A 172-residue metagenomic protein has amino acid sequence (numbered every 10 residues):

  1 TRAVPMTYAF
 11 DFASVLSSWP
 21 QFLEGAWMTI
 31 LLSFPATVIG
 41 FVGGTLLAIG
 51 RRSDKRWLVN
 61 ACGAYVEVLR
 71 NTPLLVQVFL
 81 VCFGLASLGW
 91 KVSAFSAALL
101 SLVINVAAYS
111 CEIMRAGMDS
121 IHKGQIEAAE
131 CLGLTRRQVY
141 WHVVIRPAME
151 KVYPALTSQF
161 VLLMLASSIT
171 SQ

Functional and structural regions predicted by a protein language model:
A3-Q172: Transmembrane alpha-helices and adjacent helix-loop boundaries
